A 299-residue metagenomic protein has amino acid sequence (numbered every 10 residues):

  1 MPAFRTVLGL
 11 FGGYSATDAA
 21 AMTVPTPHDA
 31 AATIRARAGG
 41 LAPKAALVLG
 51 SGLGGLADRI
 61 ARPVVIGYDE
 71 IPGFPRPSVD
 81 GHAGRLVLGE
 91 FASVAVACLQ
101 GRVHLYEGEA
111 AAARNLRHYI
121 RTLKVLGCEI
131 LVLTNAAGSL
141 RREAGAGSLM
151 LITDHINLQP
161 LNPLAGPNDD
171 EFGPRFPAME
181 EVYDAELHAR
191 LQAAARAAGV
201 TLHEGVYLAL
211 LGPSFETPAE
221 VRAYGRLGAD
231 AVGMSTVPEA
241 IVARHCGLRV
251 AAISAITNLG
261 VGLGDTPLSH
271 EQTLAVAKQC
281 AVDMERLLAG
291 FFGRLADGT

Functional and structural regions predicted by a protein language model:
F4, F11-Y14: Aromatic (phenylalanine/tyrosine) cluster motif
A21-M179: Metabolite-binding pocket within alpha/beta catalytic cores that recognizes anionic/polar moieties
T33, R37-G40, E186, R190-V200 (+1 more regions): Generic non-transmembrane alpha-helical segments
L123-G127, G225, R244: Non-catalytic positions within long, well-ordered alpha-helices that form the structural scaffold/packing of enzyme
E129-I130, D230, R249: Short acidic/polar active-site loop segments enriched in Thr and Asp
A194-D230: Active-site/ligand-binding-proximal alpha/beta "capping" segment
M234-Q272: Zn-dependent metallopeptidase/amidohydrolase metal-coordination segment
V261-T299: His/Asp/Glu-rich mid-to-C-terminal helical/loop segments that flank catalytic regions of hydrolases
